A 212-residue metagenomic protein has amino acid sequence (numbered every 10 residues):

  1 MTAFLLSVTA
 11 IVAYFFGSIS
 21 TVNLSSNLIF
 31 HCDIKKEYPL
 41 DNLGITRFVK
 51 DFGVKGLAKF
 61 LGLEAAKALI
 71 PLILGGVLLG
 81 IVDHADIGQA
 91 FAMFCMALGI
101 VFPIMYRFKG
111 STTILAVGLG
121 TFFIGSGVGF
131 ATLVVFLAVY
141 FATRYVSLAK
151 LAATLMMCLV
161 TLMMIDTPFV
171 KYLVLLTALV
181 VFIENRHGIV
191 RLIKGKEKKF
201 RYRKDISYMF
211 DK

Functional and structural regions predicted by a protein language model:
M1-A10, L72-F91, F122-V128, T161-L173: Helix-coil boundary and interhelical linker segments in multi-pass alpha-helical membrane proteins
L5, T9, A13, S18 (+12 more regions): Alpha-helical transmembrane segments in multi-pass membrane proteins
V12-S26, K59, A97-R107, Y140-Y145: Transmembrane alpha-helix interface/packing and boundary motifs in multi-pass membrane proteins, characterized by
L24-L57, V190-K212: Cytosolic, membrane-interface loops and tails of multi-pass inner-membrane proteins
D33-N42, I104-G118, Y145-M156: Short, non-helical or kinked segments that cap or interrupt transmembrane helices
I45, V49-F52, G75-L78, C95 (+3 more regions): Interfacial segments of multi-pass membrane proteins
G56-K59, A66-M105, G127, F136-L137: Nucleotide and nucleotide-moiety/phosphate-recognizing core
G129-A131, V146-T154, I165-T177: Loop-to-transmembrane alpha-helix initiation sites
